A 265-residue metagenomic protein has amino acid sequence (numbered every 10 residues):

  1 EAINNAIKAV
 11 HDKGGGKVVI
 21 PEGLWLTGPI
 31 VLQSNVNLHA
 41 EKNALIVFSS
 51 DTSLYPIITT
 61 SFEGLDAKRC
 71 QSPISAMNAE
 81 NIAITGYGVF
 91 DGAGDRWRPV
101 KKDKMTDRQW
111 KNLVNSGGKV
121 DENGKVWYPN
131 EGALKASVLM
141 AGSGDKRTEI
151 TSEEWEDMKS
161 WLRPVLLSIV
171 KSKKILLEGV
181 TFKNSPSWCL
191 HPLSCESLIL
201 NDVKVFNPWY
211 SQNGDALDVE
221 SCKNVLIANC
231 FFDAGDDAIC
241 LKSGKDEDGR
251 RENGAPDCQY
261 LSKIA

Functional and structural regions predicted by a protein language model:
E1-A265: Extracellular/periplasmic carbohydrate-active domains that bind, remodel, or depolymerize complex polysaccharides
